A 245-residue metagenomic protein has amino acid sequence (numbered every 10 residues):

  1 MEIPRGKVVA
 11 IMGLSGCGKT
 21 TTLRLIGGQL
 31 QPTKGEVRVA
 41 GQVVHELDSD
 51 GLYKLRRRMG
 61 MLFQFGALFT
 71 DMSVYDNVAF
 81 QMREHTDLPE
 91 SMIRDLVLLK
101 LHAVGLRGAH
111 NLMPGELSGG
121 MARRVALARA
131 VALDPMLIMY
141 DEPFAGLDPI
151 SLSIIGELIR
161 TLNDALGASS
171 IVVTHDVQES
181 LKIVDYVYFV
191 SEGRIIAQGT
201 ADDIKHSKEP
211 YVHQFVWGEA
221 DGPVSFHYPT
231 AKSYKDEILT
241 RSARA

Functional and structural regions predicted by a protein language model:
G27: Helix-to-loop junction immediately C-terminal to a conserved catalytic motif
Q42-V43, E90-G108: Conserved ABC ATPase "signature" region
V44-G60, E90, I204-S207: ABC ATPase NBD coupling module
M113-L117, M121: Conserved ABC ATPase signature
D134: Conserved catalytic motifs of ABC-family nucleotide-binding domains
I138-D141: Catalytic Walker B motif of ABC-type/P-loop ATPase nucleotide-binding domains
